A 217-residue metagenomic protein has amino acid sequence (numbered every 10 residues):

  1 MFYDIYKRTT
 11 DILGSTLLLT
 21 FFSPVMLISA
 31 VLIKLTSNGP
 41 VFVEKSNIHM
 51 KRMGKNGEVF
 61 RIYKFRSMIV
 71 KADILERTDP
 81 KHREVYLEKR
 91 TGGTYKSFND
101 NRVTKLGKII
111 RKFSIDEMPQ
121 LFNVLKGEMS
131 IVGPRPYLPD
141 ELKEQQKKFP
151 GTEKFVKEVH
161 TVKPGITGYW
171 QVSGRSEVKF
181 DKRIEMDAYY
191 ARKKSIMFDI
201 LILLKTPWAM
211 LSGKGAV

Functional and structural regions predicted by a protein language model:
M1-L75, R192-V217: A hydrophobic, helix-centered structural microdomain
R8-D11, S23-P24, D100-N101, K163 (+1 more regions): Short hydrophobic/aromatic segments of transmembrane alpha-helices and their interfaces
L13, V103-L106, E185: Residue-level signal for cytosolic alpha-helical hairpin/rod architecture
T20, I110-F113, T161: Glycosyltransferase donor-binding loop in the core domain
V41-N101, T167-D181: Short, glycine-rich, amphipathic interfacial segments at transmembrane boundaries or analogous
E88-E144: Conserved, function-defining core regions and hallmark residues within catalytic/recognition domains
P119-V217: Hydrophobic structural segments characteristic of membrane proteins
